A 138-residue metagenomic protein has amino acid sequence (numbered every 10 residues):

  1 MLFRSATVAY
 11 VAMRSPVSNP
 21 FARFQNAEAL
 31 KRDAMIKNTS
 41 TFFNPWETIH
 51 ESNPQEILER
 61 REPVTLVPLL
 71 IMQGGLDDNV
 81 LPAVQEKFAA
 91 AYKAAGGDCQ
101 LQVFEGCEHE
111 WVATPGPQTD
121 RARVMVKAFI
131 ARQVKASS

Functional and structural regions predicted by a protein language model:
M1-A27: Primarily recognizes the serine-hydrolase "nucleophile elbow" in alpha/beta-hydrolase and SGNH/GDSL folds
F3, A22-R60: Mobile cap/lid helix-loop segments that gate and shape the active-site cleft of serine hydrolases
V17, G75-D78, G106-E108: Acidic beta-to-alpha connecting loop that harbors the catalytic carboxylate
T65, L70-Q73, D77: Short beta-strand/loop motif that positions the catalytic acidic residue of the alpha/beta-hydrolase fold
D78-K87: Conserved alpha/beta-hydrolase "acid-adjacent" motif
K93-E110: Catalytic histidine neighborhood in serine/cysteine hydrolases with alpha/beta-hydrolase-type architecture
C107-T119: Catalytic histidine-centered segment of alpha/beta-hydrolase-like enzymes
P117-S138: Catalytic active-site module of serine/aspartate enzymes centered on a nucleophile-bearing elbow/loop
